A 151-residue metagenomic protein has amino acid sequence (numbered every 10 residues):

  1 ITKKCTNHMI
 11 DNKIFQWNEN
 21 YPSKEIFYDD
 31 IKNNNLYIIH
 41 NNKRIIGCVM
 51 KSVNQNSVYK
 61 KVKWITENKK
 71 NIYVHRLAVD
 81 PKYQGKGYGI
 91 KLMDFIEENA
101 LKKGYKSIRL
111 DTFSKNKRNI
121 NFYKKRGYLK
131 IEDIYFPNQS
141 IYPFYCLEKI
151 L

Functional and structural regions predicted by a protein language model:
T2: Hydrophobic "lid"/C-terminal helical patch of Rossmann-like NAD(P)-dependent dehydrogenase/epimerase domains
T6-D29: Conserved GNAT-fold acetyl-CoA-binding loop/helix
N35-V49: Conserved beta-hairpin
M50-R76, Q84, N138: Conserved acyl-donor/pantetheine-binding loop and adjacent beta-alpha core of acyl/acetyltransferases and related
N68, K106, F113-I120, K125-R126 (+1 more regions): C-terminal "cap" of GNAT-fold acetyltransferases
L77-V79, T112: Hydrophobic adenine-recognition pocket in adenosine-nucleotide-binding enzymes
V79, G85-E98, N121-K125: Conserved acetyl-CoA-binding loop-helix of GNAT-fold acetyltransferases
M93, A100-T112: Conserved GNAT acetyl-CoA-binding A-motif
